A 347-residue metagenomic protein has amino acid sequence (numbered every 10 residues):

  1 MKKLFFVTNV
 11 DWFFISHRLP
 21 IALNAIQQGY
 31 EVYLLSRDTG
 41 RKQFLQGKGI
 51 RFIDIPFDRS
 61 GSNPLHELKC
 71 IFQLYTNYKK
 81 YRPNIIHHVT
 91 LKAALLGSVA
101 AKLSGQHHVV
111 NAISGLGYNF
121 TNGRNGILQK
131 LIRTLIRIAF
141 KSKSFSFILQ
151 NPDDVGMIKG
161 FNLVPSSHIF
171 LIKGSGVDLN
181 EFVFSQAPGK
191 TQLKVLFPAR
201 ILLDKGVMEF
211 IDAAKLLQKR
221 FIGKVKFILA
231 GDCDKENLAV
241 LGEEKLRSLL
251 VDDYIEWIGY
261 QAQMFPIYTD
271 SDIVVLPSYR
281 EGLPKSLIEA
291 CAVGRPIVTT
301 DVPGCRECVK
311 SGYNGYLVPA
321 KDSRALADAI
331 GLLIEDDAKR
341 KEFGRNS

Functional and structural regions predicted by a protein language model:
I21-Q28, F72-Y75, Q129-I148: Membrane-proximal helix-turn-helix segments that form the acceptor-binding/catalytic region of lipid-linked
S36-G40, P198, K226-L241: Glycosyltransferase donor-sugar binding loop
I53, R133-F184, F197: Donor nucleotide-sugar binding/catalytic pocket of nucleotide-sugar-dependent glycosyltransferases
Q186-K205, F210-K215, F227-I228: Conserved donor-binding/catalytic core segment of Leloir-type glycosyltransferases
G231, V240-G259: Nucleotide-activated donor-binding/catalytic signature segment of Leloir-type glycosyltransferases, i.e., the conserved
Y260, Y279: Aromatic "clamp/platform" in nucleotide-sugar-dependent glycosyltransferases that forms part of the donor/acceptor
P296-T299, V309: Short hydrophobic beta-strand element within catalytic cores of glycosyltransferases and related nucleotide-activated
S311-G312, Y316-S323, L332-A338: Conserved acidic donor-binding segment of nucleotide-sugar-dependent glycosyltransferases
